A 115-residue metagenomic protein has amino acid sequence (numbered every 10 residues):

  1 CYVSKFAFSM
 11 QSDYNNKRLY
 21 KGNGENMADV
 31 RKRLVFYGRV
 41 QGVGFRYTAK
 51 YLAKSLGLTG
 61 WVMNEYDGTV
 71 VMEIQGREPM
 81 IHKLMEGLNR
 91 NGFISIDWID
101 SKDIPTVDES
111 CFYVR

Functional and structural regions predicted by a protein language model:
Q11-R115: Intrinsically disordered, low-complexity, mixed-charge
